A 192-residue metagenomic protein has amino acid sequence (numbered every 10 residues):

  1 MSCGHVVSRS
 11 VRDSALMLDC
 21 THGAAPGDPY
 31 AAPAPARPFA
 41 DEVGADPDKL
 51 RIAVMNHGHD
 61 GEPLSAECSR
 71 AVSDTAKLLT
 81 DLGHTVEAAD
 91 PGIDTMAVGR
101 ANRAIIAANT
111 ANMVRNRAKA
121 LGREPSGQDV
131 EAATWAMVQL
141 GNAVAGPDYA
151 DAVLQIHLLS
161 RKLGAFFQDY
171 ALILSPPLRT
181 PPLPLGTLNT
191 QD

Functional and structural regions predicted by a protein language model:
M1-T75, I93, N116, E124: A short helix-breaking turn/cap at a secondary-structure junction
D13-L16, A71-D74, L78, D151-L158 (+1 more regions): A non-catalytic, amphipathic alpha-helix used as a structural packing/dimerization or gating element in enzyme scaffolds
D41-N56, I105-G164, P177-N189: Short helix-loop capping/hinge segments that flank enzyme active sites or metal/cofactor-binding pockets
P63-L64, V98, L183-G186: Short glycine-/acidic-enriched loop or helix-start segments at secondary-structure transitions that form or flank
L82: Conserved dinucleotide-binding and phosphotransfer motif residues
T85-D90: General small-molecule cofactor/ligand-binding pocket signal
